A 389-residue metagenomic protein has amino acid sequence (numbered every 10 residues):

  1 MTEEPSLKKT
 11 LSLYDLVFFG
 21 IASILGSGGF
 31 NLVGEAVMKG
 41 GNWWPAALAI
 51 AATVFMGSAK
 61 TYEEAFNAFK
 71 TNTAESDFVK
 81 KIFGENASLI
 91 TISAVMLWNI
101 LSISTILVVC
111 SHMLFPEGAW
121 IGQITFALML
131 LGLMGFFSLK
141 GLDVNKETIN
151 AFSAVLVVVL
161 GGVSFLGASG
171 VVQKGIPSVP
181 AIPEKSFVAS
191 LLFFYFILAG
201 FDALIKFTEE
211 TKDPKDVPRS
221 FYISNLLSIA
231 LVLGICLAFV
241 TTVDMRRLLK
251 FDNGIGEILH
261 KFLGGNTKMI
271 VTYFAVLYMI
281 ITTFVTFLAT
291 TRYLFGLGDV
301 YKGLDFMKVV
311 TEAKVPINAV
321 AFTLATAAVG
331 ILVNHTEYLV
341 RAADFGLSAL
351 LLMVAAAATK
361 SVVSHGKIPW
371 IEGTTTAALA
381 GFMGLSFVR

Functional and structural regions predicted by a protein language model:
M1-W43, F55-K60, S178, W370-T375: Membrane-interface "cap" regions at the ends of multi-pass membrane proteins
S6, W120-G122, N150-T272: Helix-loop-helix junctions that connect adjacent transmembrane segments in multi-pass membrane transporters
G29-V33, I106-C110, F137-D143, N266-T267 (+4 more regions): Transmembrane helix-loop junctions in multi-pass membrane proteins
E35-K39, G57-L131, F136-L139, T272-G296 (+1 more regions): Hydrophobic transmembrane alpha-helices that form the core helical bundles of multi-pass secondary transporters
A74-G84, P116, Y222-F284, G303-Y338: TM-loop-TM module centered on a large, flexible mid-protein loop between adjacent transmembrane helices in multi-pass
S111-L114, I121-G170, A181-E184, F221-N225 (+2 more regions): Membrane-interface loop-to-helix entry segments
F196, T375-R389: Hydrophobic alpha-helical transmembrane segments in multi-pass integral membrane proteins
G303-V310, A355-P369: Alpha-helical transmembrane segments
